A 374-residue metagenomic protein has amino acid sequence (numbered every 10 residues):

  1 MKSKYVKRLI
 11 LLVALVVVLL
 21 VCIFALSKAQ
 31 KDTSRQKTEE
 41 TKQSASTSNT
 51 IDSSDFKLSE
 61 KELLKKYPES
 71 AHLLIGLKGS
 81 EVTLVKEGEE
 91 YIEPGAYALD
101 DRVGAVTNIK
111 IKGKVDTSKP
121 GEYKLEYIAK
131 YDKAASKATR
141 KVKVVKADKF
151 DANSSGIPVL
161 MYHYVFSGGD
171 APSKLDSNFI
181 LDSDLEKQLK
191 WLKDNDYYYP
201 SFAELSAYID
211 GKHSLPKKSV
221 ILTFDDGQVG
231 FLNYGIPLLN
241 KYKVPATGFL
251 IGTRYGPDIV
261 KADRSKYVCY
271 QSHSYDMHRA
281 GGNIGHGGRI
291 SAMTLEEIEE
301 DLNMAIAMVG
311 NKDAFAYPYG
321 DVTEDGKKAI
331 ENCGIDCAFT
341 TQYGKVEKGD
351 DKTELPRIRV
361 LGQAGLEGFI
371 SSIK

Functional and structural regions predicted by a protein language model:
M1-V16: N-terminal Sec-pathway targeting helices
I23-Q36: Hydrophobic single-pass membrane-insertion segments
T38-S48, Y67, H72, S80 (+4 more regions): N-terminal pre-catalytic segment of deacetylase/amide-hydrolase enzymes
S46-V103: Solvent-exposed, low-complexity, repeat-rich "mucin-like" stalks and linkers
V103-V142: Serine/threonine-rich, repeat-prone extracellular segments and beta-strand-based repeat modules of secreted/surface
Y127, S219, T323-F339: Short, electropositive alpha-helical surface patch
S155-F179, K217-V220, Q228-G230, Y234-G235 (+2 more regions): Metal-dependent polysaccharide deacetylase catalytic core of the NodB/CE4 family, i.e., the active-site-bearing domain
F224, N233, I335-G344: Acidic, His- and aromatic-enriched active-site or binding-groove loops in soluble protein domains that engage sugars
